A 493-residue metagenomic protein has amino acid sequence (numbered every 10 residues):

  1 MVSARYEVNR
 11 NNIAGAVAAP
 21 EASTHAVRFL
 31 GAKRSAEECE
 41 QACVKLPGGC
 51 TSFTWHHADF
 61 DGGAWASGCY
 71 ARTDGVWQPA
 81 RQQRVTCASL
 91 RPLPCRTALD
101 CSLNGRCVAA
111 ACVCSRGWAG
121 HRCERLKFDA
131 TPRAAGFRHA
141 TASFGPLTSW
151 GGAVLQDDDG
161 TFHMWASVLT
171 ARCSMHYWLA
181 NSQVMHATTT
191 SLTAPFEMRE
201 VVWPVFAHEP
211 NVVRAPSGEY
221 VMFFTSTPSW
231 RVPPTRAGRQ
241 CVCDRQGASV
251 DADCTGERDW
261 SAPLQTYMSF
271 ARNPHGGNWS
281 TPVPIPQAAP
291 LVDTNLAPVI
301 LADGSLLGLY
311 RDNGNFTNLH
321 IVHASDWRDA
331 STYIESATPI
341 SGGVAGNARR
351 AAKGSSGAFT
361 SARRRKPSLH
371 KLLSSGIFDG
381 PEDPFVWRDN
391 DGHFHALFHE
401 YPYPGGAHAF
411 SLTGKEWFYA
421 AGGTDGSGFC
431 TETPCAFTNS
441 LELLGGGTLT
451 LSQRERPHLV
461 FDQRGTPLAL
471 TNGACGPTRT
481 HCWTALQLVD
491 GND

Functional and structural regions predicted by a protein language model:
M1-C95, A109-A110: Extracellular disulfide-rich cysteine clusters
G105-R116: Extracellular cysteine-rich, disulfide-stabilized repeat modules
R125-Q156, A171-H176, T193-A215, P228-W230 (+4 more regions): Surface loop/turn signatures of beta-propeller and other carbohydrate-active proteins
G160-M164, G218-M222, G304-G308, G392-H395 (+1 more regions): Entry beta-strands of beta-propeller and related beta-repeat scaffolds
L169-S174, T227-R231, N313-F316, Y401-P404 (+1 more regions): Short glycine/acidic-enriched loop and turn motifs that connect beta-strands
S182-S191, L264-P274, H320-D326, A407-E416 (+1 more regions): Beta-propeller blade signature
H458-D493: Blade-level signature of beta-propeller repeat domains, shared across WD40, Kelch, NHL, RCC1 and BNR/Asp-box propellers
